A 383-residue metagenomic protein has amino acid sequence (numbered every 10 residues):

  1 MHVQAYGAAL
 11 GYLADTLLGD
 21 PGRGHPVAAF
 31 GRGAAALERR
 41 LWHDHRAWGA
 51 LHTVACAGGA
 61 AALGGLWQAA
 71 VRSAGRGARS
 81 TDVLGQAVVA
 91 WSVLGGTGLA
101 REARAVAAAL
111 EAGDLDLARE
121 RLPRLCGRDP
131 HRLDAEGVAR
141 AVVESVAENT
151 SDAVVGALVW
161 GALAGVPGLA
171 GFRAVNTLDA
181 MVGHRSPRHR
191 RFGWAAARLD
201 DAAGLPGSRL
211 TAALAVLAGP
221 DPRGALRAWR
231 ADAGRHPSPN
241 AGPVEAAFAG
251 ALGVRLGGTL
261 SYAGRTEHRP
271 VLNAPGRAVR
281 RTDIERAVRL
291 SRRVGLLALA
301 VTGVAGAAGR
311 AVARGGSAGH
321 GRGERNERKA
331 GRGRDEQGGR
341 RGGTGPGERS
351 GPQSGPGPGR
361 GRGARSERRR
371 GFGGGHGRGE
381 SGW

Functional and structural regions predicted by a protein language model:
M1-W383: Short amphipathic, positively biased membrane-proximal segments that drive organelle/inner-membrane targeting
